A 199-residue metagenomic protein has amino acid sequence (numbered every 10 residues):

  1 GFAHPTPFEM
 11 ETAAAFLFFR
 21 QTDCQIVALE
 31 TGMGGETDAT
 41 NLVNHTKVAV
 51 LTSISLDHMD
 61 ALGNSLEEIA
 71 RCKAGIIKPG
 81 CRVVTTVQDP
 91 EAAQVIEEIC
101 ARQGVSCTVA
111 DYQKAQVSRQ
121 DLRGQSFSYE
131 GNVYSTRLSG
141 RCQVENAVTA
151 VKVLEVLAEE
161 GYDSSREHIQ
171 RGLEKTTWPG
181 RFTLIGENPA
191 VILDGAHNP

Functional and structural regions predicted by a protein language model:
G1-N44, D60-L62: ATP-dependent carboxylate-amine ligase catalytic core
F2-A13, C24, K78-A93, I185-G186: Phosphate/pyrophosphate-binding catalytic cores of soluble transferases and nucleic-acid-acting enzymes
E9, T31, V109-Y112, R166 (+1 more regions): Short loop/edge segments at beta-strand edges and connector loops that shape dinucleotide/nucleotide cofactor-binding
Q21-T22, I26-L29, T37-V50, I54-S55 (+2 more regions): Nucleotide phosphate-binding/pyrophosphate-handling subdomain across enzymes that bind or process nucleotide phosphates
E36-T37, V43-Q103: Conserved catalytic-core segment of NTP-binding enzymes
R82, S106-T108, A190: Conserved beta-strand segments of alpha/beta enzyme cores
T86-V87, I99-D121, R137-R141, H168-K175 (+2 more regions): Beta-strand->loop->alpha-helix junctions that form or flank phosphate-binding loops in nucleotide-handling enzymes
R119-N132: Acidic-glycine-rich active-site phosphate/pyrophosphate-binding loop
